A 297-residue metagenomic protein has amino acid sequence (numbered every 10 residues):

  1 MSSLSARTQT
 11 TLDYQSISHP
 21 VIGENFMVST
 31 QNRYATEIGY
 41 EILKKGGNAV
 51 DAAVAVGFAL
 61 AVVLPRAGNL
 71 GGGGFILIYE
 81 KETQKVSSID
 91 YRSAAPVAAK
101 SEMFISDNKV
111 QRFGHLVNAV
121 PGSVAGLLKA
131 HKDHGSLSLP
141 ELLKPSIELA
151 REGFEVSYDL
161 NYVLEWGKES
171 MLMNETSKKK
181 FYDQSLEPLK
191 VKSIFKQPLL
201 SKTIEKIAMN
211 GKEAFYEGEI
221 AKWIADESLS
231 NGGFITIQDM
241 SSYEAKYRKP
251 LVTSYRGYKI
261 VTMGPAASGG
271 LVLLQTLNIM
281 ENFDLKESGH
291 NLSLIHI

Functional and structural regions predicted by a protein language model:
L4-E37, E41, A49-N210, F215-E217 (+3 more regions): Noncatalytic scaffold domains of N-terminal-nucleophile
M280-E281: Extended active-site and interfacial segments that coordinate phosphate-rich ligands in large catalytic machineries
N291: Metal- or metallocofactor-binding catalytic centers and their adjacent structured scaffolds across diverse enzyme
I295-I297: Conserved small/polar residues in nucleotide/adenosyl-binding loops
